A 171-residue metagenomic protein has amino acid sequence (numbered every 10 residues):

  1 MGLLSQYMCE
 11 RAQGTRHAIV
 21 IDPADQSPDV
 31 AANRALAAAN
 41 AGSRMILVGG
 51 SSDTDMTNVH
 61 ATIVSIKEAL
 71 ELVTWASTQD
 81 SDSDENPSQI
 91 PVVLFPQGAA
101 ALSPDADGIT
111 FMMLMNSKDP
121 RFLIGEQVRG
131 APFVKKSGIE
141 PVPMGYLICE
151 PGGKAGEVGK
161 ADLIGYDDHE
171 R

Functional and structural regions predicted by a protein language model:
M1-I21, Q127-P143: N-terminal amphipathic alpha-helix/helix-capping segment at the start of soluble metabolic enzymes
R16-I21, I46-V48, V92-L94, I109-F111 (+1 more regions): Hydrophobic faces of well-ordered beta-strands that scaffold small-molecule active sites in alpha/beta enzyme cores
Q26-A37, Q97, Y166-E170: Short, acidic/polar
A37-A38, I66, A101, R171: Generic structural signal for hydrophobic
M45-I63: Glycine-rich, proline-tolerant flexible connector loops at the mouths of alpha/beta enzymes
T57-G98, G130-V142: Alpha-helix-loop-beta-strand connector modules within alpha/beta enzyme cores
Q97-R171: Conserved anion-binding
